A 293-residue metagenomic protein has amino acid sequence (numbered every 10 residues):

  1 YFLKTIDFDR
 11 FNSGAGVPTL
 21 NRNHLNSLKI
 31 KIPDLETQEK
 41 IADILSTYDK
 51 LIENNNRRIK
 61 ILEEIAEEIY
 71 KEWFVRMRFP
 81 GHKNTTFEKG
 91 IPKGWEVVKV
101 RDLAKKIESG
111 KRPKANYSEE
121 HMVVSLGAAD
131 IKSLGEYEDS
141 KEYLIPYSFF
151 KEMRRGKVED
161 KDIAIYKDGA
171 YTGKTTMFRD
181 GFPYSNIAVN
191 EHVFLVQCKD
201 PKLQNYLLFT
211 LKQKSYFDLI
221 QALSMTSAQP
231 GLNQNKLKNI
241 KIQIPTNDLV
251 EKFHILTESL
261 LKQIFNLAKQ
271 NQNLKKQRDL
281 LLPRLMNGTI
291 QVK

Functional and structural regions predicted by a protein language model:
Y1-T5, S13-G16, N21-R22, G127 (+3 more regions): A short beta-sheet element
K4, D9, K29-K31: Well-ordered mid-protein domain cores that form the structural environment of catalytic cofactors
G14-G16, G81-H82, P113-H121, S140-K141 (+1 more regions): Short coil/turn segments at secondary-structure boundaries
L25, I131, L237: Hydrophobic pocket-lining residues within nucleotide cofactor-binding pockets
S27-V75, P80-K111, N239, Q243 (+1 more regions): Non-catalytic DNA-recognition/assembly elements of restriction-modification systems
V98-N116, A129-I163, M177: Sequence-specific dsDNA recognition surfaces
